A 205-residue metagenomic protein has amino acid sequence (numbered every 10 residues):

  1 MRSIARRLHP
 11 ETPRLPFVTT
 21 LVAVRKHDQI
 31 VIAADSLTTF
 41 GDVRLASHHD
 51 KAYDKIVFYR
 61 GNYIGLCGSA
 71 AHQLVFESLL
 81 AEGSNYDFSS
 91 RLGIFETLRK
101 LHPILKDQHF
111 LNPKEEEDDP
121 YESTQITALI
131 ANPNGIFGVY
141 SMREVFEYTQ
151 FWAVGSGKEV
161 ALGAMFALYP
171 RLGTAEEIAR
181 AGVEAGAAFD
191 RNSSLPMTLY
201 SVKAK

Functional and structural regions predicted by a protein language model:
R2, R7-E116, P120-E122, V145-E176 (+1 more regions): Conserved short S/T/G-enriched processing/targeting/catalytic segments and their helical context
V22, L129, I136-G138: Conserved hydrophobic/aromatic beta-strand scaffold that supports enzyme active sites
I32, G138-V139: Short hydrophobic/aromatic-rich beta-strand segments that constitute the beta-sheet cores of beta-sandwich/beta-barrel
S69, A131-P133, M142: Beta-hairpin (beta-strand-turn-beta-strand) motif
D118-P120, I126-P133: Active-site rim beta-loop-alpha module in soluble metabolic enzymes
E176-R191: Short, conserved aromatic-histidine micro-motifs
